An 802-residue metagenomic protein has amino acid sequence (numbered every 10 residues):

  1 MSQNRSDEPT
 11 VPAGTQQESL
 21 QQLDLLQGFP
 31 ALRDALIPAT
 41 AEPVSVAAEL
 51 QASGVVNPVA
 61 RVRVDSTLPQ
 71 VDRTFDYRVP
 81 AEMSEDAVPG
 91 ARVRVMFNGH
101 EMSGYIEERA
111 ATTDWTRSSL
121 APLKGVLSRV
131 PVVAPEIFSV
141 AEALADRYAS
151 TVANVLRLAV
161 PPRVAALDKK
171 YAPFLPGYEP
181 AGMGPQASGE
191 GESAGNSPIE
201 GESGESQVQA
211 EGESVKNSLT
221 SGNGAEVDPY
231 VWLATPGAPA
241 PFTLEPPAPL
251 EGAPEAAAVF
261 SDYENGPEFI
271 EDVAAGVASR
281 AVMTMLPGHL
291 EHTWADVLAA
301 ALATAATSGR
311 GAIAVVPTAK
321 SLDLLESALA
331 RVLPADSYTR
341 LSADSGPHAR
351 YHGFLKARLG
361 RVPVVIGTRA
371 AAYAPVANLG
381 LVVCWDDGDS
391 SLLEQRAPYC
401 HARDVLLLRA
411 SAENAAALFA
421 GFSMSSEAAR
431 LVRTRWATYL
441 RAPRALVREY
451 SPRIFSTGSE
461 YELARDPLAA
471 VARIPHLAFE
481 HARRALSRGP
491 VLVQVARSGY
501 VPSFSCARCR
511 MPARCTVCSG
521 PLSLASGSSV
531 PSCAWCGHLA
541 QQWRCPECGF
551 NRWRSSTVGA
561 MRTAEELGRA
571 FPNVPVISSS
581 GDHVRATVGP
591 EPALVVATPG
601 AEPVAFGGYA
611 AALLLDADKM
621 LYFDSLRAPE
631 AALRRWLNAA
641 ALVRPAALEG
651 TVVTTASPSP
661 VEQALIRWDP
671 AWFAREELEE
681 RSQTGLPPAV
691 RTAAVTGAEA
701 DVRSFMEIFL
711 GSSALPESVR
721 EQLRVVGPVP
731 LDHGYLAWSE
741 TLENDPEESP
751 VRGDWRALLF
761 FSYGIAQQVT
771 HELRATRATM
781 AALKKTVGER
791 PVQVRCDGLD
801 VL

Functional and structural regions predicted by a protein language model:
M1-I454, E460-A464, R484, L613-L614 (+2 more regions): Accessory, non-ATPase domains that flank or precede helicase/AAA+ motor cores in DNA-metabolism machines
S53-V59, K169-A172, E264-M283, L290-E291 (+5 more regions): Accessory helical-bundle/CTD segments and flexible terminal tails appended to RecA-like ATPase motors
R310-L325, R488-S505, R554-S556, A694 (+1 more regions): Conserved strand-helix element at the start of the C-terminal RecA-like helicase core
S321-P334, R508, V517, A570-F571 (+1 more regions): Conserved helicase motor "Helicase C" RecA-like lobe of SF1/SF2 P-loop NTPases
L333-S345, P572-G581, L723-V726: Conserved RecA-like helicase motor-core motifs
D344-P347, D389-Y399, L468, R552-S556 (+1 more regions): Flexible beta-alpha connector loops of hexameric P-loop NTPases
G346-G360, P575-A597: Conserved helicase ATPase core of P-loop NTP-dependent helicases/translocases
H481-R569: Cys/His-rich short segments
